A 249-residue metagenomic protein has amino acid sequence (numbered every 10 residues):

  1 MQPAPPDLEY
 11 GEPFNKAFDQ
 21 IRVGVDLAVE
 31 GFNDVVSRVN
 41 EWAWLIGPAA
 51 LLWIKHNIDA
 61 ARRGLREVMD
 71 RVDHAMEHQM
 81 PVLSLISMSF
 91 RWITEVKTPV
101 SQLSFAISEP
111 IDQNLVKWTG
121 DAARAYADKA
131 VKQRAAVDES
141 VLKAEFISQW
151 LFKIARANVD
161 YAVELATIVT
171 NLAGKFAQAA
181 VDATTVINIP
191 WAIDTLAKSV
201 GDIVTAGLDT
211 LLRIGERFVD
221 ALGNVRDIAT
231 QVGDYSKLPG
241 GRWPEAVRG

Functional and structural regions predicted by a protein language model:
M1-G64, K129-K132, S140-K143, I154-G249: Intrinsically disordered, low-complexity Pro/Gly/Thr/Ser/Ala-rich repeat tracts
I46-A61, E95-K129, Q133: Short amphipathic helix-turn modules centered on a small-residue break
I58-L85: Short, charge-rich amphipathic alpha-helices with coiled-coil/heptad character
A75-Q79, N114-W118, I154, N158 (+1 more regions): Secondary-structure edge/capping motif, primarily at the C-terminal ends of alpha-helices and the immediately following
I86-T94: Short, charge/polar-rich alpha-helical segments
P99-L103, V137-S140, N158: Amphipathic alpha-helical interaction segments
A123-A127, D138, K143-I147: Amphipathic alpha-helical interface segments within eukaryotic helical scaffold and small GTPase-regulatory domains
